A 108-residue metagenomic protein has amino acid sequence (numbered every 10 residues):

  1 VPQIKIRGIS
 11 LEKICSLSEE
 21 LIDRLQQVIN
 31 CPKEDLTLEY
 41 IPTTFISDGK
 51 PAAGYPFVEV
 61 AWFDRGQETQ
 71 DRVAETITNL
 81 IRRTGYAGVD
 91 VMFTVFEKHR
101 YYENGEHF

Functional and structural regions predicted by a protein language model:
V1-F108: Interaction-mediating elements
